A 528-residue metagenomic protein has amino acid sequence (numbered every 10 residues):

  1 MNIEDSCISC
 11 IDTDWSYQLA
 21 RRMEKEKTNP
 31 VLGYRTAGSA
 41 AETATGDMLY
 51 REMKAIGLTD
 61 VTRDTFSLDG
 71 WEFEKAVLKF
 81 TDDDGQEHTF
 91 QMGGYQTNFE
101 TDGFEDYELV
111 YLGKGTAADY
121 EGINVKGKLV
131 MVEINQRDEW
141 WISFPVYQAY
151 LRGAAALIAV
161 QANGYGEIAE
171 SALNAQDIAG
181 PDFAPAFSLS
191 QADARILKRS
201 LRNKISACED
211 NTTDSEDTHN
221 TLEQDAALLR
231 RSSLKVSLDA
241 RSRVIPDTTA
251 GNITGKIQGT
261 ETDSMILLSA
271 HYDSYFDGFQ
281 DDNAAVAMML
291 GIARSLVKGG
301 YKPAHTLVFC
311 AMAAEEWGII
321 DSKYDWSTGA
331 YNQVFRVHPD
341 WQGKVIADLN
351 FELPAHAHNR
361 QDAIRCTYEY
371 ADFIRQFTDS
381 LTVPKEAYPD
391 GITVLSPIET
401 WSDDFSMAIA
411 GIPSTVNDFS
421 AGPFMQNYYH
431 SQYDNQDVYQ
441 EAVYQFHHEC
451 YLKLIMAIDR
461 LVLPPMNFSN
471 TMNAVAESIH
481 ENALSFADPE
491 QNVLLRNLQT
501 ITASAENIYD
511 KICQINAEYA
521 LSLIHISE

Functional and structural regions predicted by a protein language model:
N2, I524-E528: Conserved small/polar residues in nucleotide/adenosyl-binding loops
I3-C10, P30-A40, Y111, E133-E139 (+8 more regions): Second-shell loop/turn segments in exported
E4, H88-G122, I178-Q280, L290-Y301: Soluble metallo-hydrolase cores and metallopeptidase-like ectodomains found primarily in the secretory/periplasmic
C10-D14, Q18-R21, K25-K126: Noncatalytic luminal/extracellular "stalk/propeptide" segments of secretory-pathway proteins
A37, F90-S188, D390-T393: Extracellular/luminal Protease-associated
I123-V125, P145-A155, A172-I178, A330-D340 (+3 more regions): Mature extracellular/periplasmic domains of secretome proteins
R137-Q148, T249-N252, S274-E369: Acidic/histidine-rich catalytic neighborhood of metal-dependent amide-processing enzymes
T248, L353-S478: Active-site-adjacent substrate-binding region of metalloamidase/peptidase-like peptide-processing proteins
